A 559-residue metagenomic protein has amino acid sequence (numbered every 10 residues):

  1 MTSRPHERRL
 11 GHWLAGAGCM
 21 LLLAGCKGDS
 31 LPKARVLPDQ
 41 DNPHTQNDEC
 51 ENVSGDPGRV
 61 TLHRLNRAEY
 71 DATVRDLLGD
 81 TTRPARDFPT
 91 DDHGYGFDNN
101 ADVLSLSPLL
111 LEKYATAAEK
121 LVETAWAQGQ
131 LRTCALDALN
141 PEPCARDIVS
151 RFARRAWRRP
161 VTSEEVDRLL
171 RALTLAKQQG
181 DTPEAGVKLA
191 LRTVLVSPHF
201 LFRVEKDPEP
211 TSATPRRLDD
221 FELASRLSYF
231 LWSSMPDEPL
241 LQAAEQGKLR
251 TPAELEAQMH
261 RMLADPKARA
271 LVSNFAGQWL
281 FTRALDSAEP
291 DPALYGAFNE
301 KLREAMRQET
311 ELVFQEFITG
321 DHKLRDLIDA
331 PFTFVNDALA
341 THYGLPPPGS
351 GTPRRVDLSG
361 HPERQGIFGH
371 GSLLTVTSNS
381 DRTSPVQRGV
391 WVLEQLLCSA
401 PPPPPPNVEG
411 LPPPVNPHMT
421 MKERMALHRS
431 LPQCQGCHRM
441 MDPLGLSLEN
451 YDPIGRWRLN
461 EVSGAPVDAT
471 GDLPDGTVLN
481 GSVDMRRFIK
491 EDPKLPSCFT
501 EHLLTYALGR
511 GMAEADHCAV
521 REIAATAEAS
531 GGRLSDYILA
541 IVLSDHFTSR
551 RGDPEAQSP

Functional and structural regions predicted by a protein language model:
T2-A17: Bacterial N-terminal signal peptides that target proteins for export
L22-G25: C-terminal motif of bacterial Sec signal peptides marking the signal peptidase cleavage site
K27-A34: Bacterial lipoprotein signal-peptidase II cleavage site
R35-G55, V60: Post-signal peptide N-terminal segment of mature Sec-exported envelope proteins
D48, G55, R75-T505, H517-A529 (+1 more regions): Active-site substrate-binding loop specific to GH73 endo-beta-N-acetylglucosaminidase modules in bacterial autolysins
H63-A72, S234: Extracellular/surface-associated beta-sandwich interaction domains
L508-G511: Axial heme c-ligation environment in periplasmic c-type cytochrome domains
